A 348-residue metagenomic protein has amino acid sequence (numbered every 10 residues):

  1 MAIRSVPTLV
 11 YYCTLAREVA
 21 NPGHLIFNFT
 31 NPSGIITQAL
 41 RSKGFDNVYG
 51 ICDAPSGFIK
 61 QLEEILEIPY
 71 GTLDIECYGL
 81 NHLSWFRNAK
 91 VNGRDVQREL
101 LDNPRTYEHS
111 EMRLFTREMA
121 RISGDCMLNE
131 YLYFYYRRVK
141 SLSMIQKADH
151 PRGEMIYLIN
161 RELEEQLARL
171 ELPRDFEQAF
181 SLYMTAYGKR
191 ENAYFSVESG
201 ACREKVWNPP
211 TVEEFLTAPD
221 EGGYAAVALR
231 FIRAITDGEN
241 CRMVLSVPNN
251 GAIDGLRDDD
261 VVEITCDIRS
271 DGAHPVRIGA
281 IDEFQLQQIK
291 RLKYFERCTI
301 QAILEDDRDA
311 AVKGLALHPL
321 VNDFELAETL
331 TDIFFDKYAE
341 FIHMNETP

Functional and structural regions predicted by a protein language model:
M1-K43: Rossmann-fold NAD(P)-binding glycine/threonine-rich loop
I26-F29, G50-I51, C77, M243-V244: A structural signal for short, well-ordered beta-strand segments and their strand-loop junctions that often border
N31-G34, D53-A54, Y78-L80: An acidic- and aromatic-residue-enriched active-site/binding cleft used to recognize and process polar
S33-T37, F58, S84, G251-D254: Flexible loop/turn segments at secondary-structure boundaries
T37-S42, Q61-E63, R87-A89: Short acidic, glycine/serine/threonine-rich loops at helix termini
S42-N47, L66-E67, K90-R94: Short secondary-structure boundary/capping segments
D46-L66: Acidic, His- and aromatic-enriched active-site or binding-groove loops in soluble protein domains that engage sugars
P69-P348: Long, compositionally biased stretches enriched for glycine and/or charged residues
